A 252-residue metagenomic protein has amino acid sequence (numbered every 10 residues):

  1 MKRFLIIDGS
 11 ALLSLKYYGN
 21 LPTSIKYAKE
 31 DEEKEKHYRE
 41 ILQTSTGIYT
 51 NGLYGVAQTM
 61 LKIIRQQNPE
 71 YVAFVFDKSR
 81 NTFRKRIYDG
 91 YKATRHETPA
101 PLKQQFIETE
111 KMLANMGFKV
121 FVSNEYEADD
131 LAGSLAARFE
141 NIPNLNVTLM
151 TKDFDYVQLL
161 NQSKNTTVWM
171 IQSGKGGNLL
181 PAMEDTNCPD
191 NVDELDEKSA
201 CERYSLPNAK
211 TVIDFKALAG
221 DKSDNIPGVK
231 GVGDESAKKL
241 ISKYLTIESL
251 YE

Functional and structural regions predicted by a protein language model:
M1-A73, F83-I87: Non-catalytic, usually N-terminal nucleic-acid engagement modules in DNA/RNA processing proteins
G9, K78, F154: Residues immediately flanking
L13-S14, E33-K34, S79, R84-I87 (+4 more regions): A general marker of short, structured functional hotspots
Y18, F83-Y88, G133-S134, L159-Q162: Short, conserved acidic/polar surface loops in the N-terminal third of protein domains
E40-Q43, A93-E252: Extended two-metal-dependent nuclease catalytic cores across DNA- and RNA-processing enzymes
G52, V56-T59, S79, R84-I87 (+3 more regions): Generic hydrophobic, aliphatic-rich segments that mediate packing or membrane embedding
V75-D77, M150-T151: Short beta-strand segments
F76, N81-R84, A219-N225: Preference for short coil/turn "hinge" residues that link or interrupt alpha-helices
